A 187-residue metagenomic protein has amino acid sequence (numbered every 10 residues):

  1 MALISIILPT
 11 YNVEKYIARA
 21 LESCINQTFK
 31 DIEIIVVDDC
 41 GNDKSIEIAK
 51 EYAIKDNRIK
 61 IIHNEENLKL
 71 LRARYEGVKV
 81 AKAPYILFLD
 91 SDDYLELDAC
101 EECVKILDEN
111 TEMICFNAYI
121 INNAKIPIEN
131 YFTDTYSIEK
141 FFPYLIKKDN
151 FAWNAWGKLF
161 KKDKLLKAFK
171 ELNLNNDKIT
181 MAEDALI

Functional and structural regions predicted by a protein language model:
N12-N26: Short, well-formed alpha-helical segments that are part of the catalytic scaffolds of diverse glycosyltransferases
A18, D43-Y52, Y94, D98: Acidic helix N-cap motif at the loop->helix transition within catalytic regions of sugar-transfer enzymes
S23, D38-E47, E66: A conserved acidic beta->alpha catalytic loop
D31-C40, K60-N64, D90-S91: Short beta-strand/loop segment that forms part of the nucleotide-sugar
N64-A81: Glycine-rich, basic loop-to-helix element that forms the pyrophosphate-binding segment of sugar-nucleotide handling
I86: Short aromatic/hydrophobic "clamp" motif used to bind/position activated sugar donors
D98-E129: Conserved donor NDP-sugar-binding/catalytic core segment of glycosyltransferases
F142-I187: Conserved nucleotide-sugar donor-binding catalytic segment
